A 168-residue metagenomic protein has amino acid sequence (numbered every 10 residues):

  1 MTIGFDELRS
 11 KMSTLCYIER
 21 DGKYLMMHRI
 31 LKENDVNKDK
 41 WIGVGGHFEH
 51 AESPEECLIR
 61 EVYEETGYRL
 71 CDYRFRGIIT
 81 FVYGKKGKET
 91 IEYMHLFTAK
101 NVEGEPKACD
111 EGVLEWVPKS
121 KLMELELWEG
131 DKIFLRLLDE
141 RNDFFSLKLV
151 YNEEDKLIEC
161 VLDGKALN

Functional and structural regions predicted by a protein language model:
T2-L25, H47-F48: Conserved N-terminal beta-strand and adjoining loop/helix that marks the start of the Nudix/MutT-like hydrolase domain
M12-T14, G22, E92-H95, G112 (+2 more regions): Change "...and in nucleic-acid phosphodiester-cleaving endonucleases..." to "...and in nucleic-acid processing enzymes
D35-D39, I91-Y93: A conserved beta-turn-beta hairpin within the catalytic core of GNAT-like acetyltransferases that forms part
K38-W41, H47: A positional/architectural concept
F48-C71, F81-L137, E159-N168: Unchanged
F144-N168: Acidic/histidine-enriched, glycine/proline-rich intrinsically disordered or flexible terminal extensions
